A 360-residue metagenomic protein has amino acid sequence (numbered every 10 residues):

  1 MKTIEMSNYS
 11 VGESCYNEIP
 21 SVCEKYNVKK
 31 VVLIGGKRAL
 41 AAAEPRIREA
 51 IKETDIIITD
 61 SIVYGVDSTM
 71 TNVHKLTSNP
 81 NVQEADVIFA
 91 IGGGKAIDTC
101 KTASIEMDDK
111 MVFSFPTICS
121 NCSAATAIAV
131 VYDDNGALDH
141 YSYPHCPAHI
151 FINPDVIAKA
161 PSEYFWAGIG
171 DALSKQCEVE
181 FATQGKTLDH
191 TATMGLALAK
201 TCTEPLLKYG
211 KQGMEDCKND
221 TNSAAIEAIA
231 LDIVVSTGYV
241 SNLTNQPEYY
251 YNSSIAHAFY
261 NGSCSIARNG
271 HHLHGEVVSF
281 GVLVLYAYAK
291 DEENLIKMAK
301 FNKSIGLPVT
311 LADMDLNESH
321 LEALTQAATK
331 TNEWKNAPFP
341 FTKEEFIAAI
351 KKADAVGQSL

Functional and structural regions predicted by a protein language model:
M1-D86, L311: ATP/NTP phosphate-donor binding region
K2, E18, E292-L360: C-terminal charged capping/lid subdomain of soluble metabolic enzymes
Y16-N17, L40-E44, M70, K95-T102 (+2 more regions): Short glycine/serine/threonine-rich phosphate/pyrophosphate-binding segments that cradle anionic phosphate groups
E24, K52-I56, N81, I105 (+11 more regions): Generic secondary-structure signature for well-ordered alpha-helical cores
P80-C119: A short, small-residue-rich loop immediately preceding and capping a beta-strand
M107-L198: A glycine/threonine-rich phosphate-anchoring loop and its flanking beta-alpha core in nucleotide/phosphate-binding
D189-K300: Active-site segments that bind and position negatively charged phosphate/pyrophosphate groups
